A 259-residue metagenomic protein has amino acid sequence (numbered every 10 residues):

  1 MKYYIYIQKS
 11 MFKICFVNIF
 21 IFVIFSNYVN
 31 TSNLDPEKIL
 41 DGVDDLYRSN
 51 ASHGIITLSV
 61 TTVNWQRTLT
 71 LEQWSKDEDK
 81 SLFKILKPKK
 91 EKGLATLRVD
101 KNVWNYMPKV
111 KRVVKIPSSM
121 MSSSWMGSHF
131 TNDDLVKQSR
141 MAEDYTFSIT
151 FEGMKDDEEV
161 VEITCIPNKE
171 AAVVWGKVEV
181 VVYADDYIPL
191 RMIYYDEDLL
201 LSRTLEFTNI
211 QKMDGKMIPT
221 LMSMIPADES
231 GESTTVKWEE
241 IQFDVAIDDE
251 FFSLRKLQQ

Functional and structural regions predicted by a protein language model:
Y3-V17: Bacterial N-terminal signal peptides that target proteins for export
N18-I19, V29: Cleavable N-terminal signal peptides
I24-S26: N-terminal signal peptide c-region/cleavage motif recognized by signal peptidases
S32-H53, T57, Q66-R67, A95-G176 (+3 more regions): Flexible, processing/modification-adjacent segments and terminal tails in exported/periplasmic/extracellular proteins
V43, L71-S75, F207-K212: Extended lipid/amphipathic-ligand handling interfaces
G54-K90: N-terminal, post-signal-peptide region of Sec/Tat-exported proteins
D79-K80, N102-V103, D186-I188: Structural motif
V114, V136, E158-L254: Gly/Pro-enriched, hydrophobic low-complexity segments that function as extracytoplasmic propeptides/linkers
